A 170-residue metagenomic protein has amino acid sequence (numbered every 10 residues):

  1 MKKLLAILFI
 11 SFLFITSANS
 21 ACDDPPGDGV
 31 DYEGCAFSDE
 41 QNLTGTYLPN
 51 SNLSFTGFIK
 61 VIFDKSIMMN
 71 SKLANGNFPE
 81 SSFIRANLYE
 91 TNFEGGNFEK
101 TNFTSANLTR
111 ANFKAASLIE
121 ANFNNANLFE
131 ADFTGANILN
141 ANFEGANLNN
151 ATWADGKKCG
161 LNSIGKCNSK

Functional and structural regions predicted by a protein language model:
L4-I15: Sec-dependent N-terminal signal peptides
A18-K170: Tandem repeat scaffolds
